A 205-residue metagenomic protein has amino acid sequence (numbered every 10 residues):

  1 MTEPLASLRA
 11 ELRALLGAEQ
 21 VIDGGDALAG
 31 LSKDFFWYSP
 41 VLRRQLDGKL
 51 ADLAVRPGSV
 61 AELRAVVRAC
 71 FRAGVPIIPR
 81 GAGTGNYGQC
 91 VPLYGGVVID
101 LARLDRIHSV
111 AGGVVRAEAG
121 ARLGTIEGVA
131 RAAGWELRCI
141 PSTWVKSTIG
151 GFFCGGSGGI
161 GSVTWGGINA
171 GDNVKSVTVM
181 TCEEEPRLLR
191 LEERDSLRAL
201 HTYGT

Functional and structural regions predicted by a protein language model:
M1-R68, T84-G113: N-terminal flexible segment immediately upstream of the FAD-binding catalytic core in FAD-dependent oxidoreductases
A14-L15, R72, A132, T202: Residues at alpha-helix termini
E19-V21, D52-A54, V75-I78, G96-V98 (+5 more regions): Structural motif
G25, P79-G83, L101, A119 (+1 more regions): Glycine-rich, histidine-containing beta strand-loop boundary motifs that form or position
V66, A73, I126: Aromatic/hydrophobic pocket-lining residues that form π-stacking "cages" and hydrophobic walls in ligand
F71-A73, R80-A82, S147, N173: Short, basic and Ser/Thr-rich N-terminal targeting/leader segments
R106-V110, A117-T205: FAD-binding subdomain of flavoenzyme oxidoreductases
